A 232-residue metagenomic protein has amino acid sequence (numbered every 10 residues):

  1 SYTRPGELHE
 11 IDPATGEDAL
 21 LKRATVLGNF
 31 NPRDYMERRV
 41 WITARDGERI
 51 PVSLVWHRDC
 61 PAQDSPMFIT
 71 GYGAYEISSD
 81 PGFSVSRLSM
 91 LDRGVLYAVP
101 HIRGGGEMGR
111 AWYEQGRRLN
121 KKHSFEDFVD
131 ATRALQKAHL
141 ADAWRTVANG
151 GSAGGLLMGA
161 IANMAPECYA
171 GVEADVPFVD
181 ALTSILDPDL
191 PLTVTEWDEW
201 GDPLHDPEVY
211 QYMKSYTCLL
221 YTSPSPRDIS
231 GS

Functional and structural regions predicted by a protein language model:
R4-H9: Structural motif
E10-I11, I42: Hydrophobic beta-strand positions
A19-R23: Beta-propeller fold detector
A24-A138, D142-W144, G151: Cap/lid segment of the alpha/beta-hydrolase catalytic domain
P100-S223, R227-S230: Active-site-proximal cap/loop segments of hydrolase catalytic domains
